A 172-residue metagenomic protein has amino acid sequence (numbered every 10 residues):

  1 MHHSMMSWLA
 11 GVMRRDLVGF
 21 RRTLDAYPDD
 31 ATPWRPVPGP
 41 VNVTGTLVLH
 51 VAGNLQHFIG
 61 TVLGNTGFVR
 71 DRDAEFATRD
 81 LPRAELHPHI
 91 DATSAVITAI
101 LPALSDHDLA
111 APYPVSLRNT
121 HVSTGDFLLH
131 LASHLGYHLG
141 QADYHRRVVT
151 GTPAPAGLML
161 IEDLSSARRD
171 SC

Functional and structural regions predicted by a protein language model:
M1-H2, T78, I161: Intrinsically disordered, low-complexity regions
H3-A10, P82-H87: Active-site rim elements
M6, A10-R21, A31-A74, V115-C172: Short, contiguous alpha-helical
M13, L17, L24, I90 (+1 more regions): Hydrophobic alpha-helical core bundles mediating ligand binding, dimerization, or RNAP-core interactions
A26, H50-G53, A92: Residues within well-ordered alpha-helical secondary structure of globular protein domains
A26-P33, I100-A110, R147-T152: Surface-exposed helix-capping loop/turn segments at secondary-structure junctions
T78-V115, V122-Y137: Acidic/histidine-rich alpha-helical segments that form the ligand environment of transition-metal centers
